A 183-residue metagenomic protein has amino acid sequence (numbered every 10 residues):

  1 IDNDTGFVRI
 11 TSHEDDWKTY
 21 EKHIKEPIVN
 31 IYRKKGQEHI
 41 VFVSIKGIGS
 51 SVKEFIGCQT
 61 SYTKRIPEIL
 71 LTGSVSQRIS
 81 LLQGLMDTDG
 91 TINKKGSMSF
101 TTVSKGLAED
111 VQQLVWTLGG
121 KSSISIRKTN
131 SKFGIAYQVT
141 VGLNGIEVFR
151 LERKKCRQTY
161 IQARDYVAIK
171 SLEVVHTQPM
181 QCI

Functional and structural regions predicted by a protein language model:
I1-C182: Internal intein/HINT superfamily modules and their associated LAGLIDADG
